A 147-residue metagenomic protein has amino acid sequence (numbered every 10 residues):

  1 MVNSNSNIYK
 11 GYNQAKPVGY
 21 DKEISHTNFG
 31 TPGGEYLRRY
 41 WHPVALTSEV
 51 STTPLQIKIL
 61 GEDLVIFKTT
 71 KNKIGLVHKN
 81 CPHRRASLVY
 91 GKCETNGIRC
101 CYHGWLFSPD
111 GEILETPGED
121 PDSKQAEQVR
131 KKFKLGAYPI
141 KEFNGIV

Functional and structural regions predicted by a protein language model:
V2-D63: Zn-dependent metallo-beta-lactamase
L46-V147: Rieske [2Fe-2S] iron-sulfur-binding domain
